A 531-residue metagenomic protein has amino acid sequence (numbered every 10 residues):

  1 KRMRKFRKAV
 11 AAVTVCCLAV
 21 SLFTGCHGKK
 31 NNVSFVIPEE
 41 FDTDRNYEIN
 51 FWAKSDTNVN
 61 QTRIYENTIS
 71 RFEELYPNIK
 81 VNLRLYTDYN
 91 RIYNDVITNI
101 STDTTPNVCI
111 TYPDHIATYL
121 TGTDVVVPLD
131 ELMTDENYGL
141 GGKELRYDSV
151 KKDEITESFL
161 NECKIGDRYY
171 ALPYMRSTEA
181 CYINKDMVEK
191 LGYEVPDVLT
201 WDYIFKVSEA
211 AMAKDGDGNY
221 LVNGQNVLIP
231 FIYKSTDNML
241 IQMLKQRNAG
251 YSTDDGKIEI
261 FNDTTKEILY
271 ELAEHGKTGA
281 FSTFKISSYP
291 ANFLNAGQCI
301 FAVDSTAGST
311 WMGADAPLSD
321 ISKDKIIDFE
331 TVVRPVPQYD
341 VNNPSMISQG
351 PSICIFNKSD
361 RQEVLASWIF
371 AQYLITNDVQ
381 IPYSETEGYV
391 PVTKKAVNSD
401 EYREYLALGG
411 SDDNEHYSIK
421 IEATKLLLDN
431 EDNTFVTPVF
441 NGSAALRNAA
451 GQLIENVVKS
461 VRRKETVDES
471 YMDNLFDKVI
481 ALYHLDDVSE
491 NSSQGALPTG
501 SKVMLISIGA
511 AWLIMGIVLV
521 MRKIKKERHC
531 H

Functional and structural regions predicted by a protein language model:
N46-N50, S55-A117, N292: Early extracytoplasmic/lumenal segment of secretory-pathway proteins
P113-T178, Y220-L221, I326-P337: Hinge/lid segment of periplasmic solute-binding proteins
D130-D153, V222, I229, A249-E267 (+2 more regions): Short, solvent-exposed loop/beta-turn-alpha elements that line the ligand-binding surface or hinge of extracytoplasmic
L160-Y174, E179, D202-I258: Extracytoplasmic/periplasmic solute-binding protein
V207-E209, T253-S287, T331-V332, V336: Glycine-centered hinge/linker elements that transmit conformational signals in sensory and ligand-binding systems
Y270, E274-F281, P317-K395: Extracytoplasmic/periplasmic substrate-recognition and gating elements
T331-Q338, E385-Q452, N456: Long, aromatic- and glycine/proline-rich binding clefts that accommodate carbohydrate-like moieties
S418-H531: Conserved C-terminal helix/tail region of periplasmic/extracytoplasmic solute-binding proteins
